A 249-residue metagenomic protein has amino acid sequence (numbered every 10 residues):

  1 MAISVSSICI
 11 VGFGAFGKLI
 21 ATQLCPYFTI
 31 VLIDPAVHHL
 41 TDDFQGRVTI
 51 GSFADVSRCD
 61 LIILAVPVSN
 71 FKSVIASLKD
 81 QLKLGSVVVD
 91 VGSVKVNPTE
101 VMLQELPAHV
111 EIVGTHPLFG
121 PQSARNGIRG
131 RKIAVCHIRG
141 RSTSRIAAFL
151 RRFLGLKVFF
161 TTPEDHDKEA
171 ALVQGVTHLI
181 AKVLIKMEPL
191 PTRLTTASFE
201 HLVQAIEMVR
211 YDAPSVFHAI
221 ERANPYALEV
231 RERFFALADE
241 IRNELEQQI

Functional and structural regions predicted by a protein language model:
M1-G51: NAD(P)+-binding Rossmann beta1-loop-alpha1 motif at the extreme N-terminus of oxidoreductases
S4-S7, G85, G130: Phosphate-coordination loops involved in phosphoryl transfer and adenosine-cofactor binding
V48-F53, F159-P163: Short acidic-hydrophobic, aromatic-tinged amphipathic segments that line or gate anion-handling sites
F53-L82: Rossmann-like NAD(P)-binding element
L82-P98: ADP-ribose/adenylate-binding Rossmann-like module
V94, P98, M102-K157: Rossmann-fold dinucleotide-binding core
V158-I249: An accessory alpha-helical subdomain
